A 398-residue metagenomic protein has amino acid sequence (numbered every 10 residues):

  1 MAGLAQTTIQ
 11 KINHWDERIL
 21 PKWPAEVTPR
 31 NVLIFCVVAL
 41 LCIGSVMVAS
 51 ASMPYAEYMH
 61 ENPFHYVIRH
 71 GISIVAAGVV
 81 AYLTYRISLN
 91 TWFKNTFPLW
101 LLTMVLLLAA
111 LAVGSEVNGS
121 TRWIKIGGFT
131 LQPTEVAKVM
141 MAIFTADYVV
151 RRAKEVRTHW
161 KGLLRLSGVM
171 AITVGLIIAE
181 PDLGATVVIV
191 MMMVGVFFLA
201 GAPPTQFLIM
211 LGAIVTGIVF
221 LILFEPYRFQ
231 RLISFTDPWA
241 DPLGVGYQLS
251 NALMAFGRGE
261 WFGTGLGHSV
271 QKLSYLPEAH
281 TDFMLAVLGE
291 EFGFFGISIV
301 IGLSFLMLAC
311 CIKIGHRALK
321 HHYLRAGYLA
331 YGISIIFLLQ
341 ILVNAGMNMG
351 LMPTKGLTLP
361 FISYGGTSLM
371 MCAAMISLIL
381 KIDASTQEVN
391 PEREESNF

Functional and structural regions predicted by a protein language model:
A2-H14, T158, G244-Y247, E260 (+2 more regions): Coil-to-alpha-helix initiation sites in intrinsically disordered, low-complexity, charged segments
A2-K22, Q340-F398: A juxtamembrane structural motif centered on a specific transmembrane helix
P21-V37: N-terminal membrane topogenic signal
C36-C42, V46-S50, E57-Q248, A286-M349 (+2 more regions): Hydrophobic alpha-helical transmembrane segments of multi-pass inner membrane proteins, especially in bacterial systems
V117, I124, V156, W261-F262 (+3 more regions): Short clusters of hydrophobic/aromatic residues that line enzyme substrate/ligand-binding pockets
G127-A137, A179-P181, E260-G265, L357-M371: Glycine/serine-rich anion-binding loops at beta->alpha junctions that coordinate negatively charged ligand groups
P238-T281, F295-G296: TM-adjacent membrane-interface loops and short helices in multi-pass inner/ER membrane proteins
